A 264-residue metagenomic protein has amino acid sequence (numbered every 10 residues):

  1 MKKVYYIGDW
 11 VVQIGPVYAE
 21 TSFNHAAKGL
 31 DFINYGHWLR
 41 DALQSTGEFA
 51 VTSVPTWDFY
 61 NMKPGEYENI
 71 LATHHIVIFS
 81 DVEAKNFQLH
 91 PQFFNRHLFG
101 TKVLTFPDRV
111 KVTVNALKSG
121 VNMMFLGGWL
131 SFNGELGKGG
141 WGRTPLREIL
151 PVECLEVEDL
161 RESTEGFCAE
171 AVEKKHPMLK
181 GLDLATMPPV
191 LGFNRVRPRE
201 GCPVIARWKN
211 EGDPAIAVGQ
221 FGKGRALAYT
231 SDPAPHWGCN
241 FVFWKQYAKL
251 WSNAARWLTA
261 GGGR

Functional and structural regions predicted by a protein language model:
M1-K2, D9-A19, F23, G36 (+2 more regions): An acidic, glycine-rich "communication" segment
M1-V12, Y18-A19, N69, N122 (+4 more regions): Extracellular ligand-binding/catalytic regions of CAZymes and related secreted enzymes and adhesion modules
I7-W10, T56, S80-V82, L126-W129 (+2 more regions): Active-site-proximal beta-strand/loop segments in catalytic clefts of secreted hydrolases
N24-G140: Helical hinge/lid and interdomain linker segments adjacent to catalytic or ligand-binding clefts that mediate domain
I33-H37, T144, A248-S252: A structural signal for well-ordered alpha-helical segments within the folded catalytic domains of diverse enzymes
S53, V157-E158, G263-R264: Acidic/polar loop patches that form or flank catalytic/metal-binding clefts of enzymes that bind anionic ligands
G65-E66, K111-T113, G192-F193, P214-A217: Generic recognition of flexible, low-complexity loop/linker segments
I78-D81, L117-V121, L150-C154, A254 (+2 more regions): Sec/Tat-exported extracytoplasmic proteins
